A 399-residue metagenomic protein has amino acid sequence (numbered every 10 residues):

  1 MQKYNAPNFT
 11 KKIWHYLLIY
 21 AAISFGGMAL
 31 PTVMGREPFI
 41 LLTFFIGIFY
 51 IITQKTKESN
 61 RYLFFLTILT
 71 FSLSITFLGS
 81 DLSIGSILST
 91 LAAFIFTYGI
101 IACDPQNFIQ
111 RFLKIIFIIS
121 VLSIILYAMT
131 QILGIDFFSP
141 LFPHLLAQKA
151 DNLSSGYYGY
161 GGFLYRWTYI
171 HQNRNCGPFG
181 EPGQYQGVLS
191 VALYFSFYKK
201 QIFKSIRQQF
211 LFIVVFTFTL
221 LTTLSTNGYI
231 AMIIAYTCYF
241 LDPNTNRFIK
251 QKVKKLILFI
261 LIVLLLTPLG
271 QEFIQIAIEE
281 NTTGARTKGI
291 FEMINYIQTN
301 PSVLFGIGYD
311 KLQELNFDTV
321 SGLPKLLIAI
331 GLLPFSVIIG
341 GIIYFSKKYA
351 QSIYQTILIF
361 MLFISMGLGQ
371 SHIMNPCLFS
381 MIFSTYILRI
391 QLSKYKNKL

Functional and structural regions predicted by a protein language model:
M1-K55, L69-L78, L358-M366, M374-F383: N-terminal signal-anchor transmembrane segment
Q2, L42-K55, S190-Q201, L332-A350: Hydrophobic, aromatic-rich transmembrane alpha-helices and their immediate juxtamembrane boundary segments
G27-F39, I75-A92, F179-V188, Q208-Y239 (+2 more regions): Helix-loop-helix junctions and helix-breaking kinks within/between transmembrane helices of multi-pass membrane
I48-I51, L78-I132, I338-K347: Transmembrane alpha-helical segments and their membrane-water interfaces
F77-G79, I125-G134, F240-N281, I297-T299: A membrane-periplasm/extracellular boundary helix in multi-pass inner-membrane enzymes that assemble envelope glycans
L113-I135, Y158, G162-T223, A231-L241: Alpha-helical transmembrane segments of multi-pass inner-membrane proteins
F203-F210, I233-T245, A329-L368, Y386-L392: Hydrophobic transmembrane alpha-helices and their immediate junctions
G284-F317, I330-S336: TM-adjacent membrane-interface loops and short helices in multi-pass inner/ER membrane proteins
